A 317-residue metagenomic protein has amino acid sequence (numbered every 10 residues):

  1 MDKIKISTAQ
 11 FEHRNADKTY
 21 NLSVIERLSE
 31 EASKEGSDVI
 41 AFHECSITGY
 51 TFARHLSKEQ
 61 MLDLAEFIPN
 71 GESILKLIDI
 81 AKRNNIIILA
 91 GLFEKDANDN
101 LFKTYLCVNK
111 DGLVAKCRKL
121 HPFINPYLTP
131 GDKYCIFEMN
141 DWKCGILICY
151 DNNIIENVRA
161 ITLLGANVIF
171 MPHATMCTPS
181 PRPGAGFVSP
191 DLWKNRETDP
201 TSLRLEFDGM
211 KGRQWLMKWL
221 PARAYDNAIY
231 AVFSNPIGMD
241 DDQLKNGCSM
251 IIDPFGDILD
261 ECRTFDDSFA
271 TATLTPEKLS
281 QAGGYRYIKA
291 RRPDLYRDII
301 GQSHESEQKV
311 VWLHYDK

Functional and structural regions predicted by a protein language model:
K3-N15, A41, T104, K116-K119 (+3 more regions): Active-site-proximal beta-strand elements of phosphoester/diester hydrolases
I6, N21, S29-K58, A81 (+5 more regions): Active-site beta-strand/loop signature of hydrolases that rely on acidic residues for catalysis
H55-N70: A charged helix-plus-loop insertion that forms the helical arch/lid used to bind and gate nucleic-acid substrates
P69-L89, K143, N153-F269: CN hydrolase (nitrilase-like) catalytic-core segments centered on the catalytic cysteine and neighboring Lys/Glu
A90-L92, T104-C107, C135, S249-I251 (+1 more regions): Short beta-strand scaffold segments in enzyme catalytic cores
D111, C117, E261-C262: Short hydrophobic alpha-helix segments
K119-K133, D266-Y285: A short, polar/charged loop-to-alpha-helix boundary motif
G145-N167, M171-H173, L279-K317: Cysteine/selenocysteine-centered motifs that mediate thiol-based redox chemistry or coordinate metal-sulfur cofactors
